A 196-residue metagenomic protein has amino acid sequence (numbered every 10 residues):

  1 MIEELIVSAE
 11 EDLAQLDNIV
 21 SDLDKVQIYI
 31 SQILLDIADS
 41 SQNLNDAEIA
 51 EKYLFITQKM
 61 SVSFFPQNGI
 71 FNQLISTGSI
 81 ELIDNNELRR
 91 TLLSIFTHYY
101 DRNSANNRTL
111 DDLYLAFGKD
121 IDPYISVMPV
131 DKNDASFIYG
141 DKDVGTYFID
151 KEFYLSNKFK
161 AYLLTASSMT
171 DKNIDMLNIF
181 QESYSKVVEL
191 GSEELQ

Functional and structural regions predicted by a protein language model:
M1-Q196: Long, hydrophobic alpha-helical segments that serve as membrane-spanning/inserting helices
